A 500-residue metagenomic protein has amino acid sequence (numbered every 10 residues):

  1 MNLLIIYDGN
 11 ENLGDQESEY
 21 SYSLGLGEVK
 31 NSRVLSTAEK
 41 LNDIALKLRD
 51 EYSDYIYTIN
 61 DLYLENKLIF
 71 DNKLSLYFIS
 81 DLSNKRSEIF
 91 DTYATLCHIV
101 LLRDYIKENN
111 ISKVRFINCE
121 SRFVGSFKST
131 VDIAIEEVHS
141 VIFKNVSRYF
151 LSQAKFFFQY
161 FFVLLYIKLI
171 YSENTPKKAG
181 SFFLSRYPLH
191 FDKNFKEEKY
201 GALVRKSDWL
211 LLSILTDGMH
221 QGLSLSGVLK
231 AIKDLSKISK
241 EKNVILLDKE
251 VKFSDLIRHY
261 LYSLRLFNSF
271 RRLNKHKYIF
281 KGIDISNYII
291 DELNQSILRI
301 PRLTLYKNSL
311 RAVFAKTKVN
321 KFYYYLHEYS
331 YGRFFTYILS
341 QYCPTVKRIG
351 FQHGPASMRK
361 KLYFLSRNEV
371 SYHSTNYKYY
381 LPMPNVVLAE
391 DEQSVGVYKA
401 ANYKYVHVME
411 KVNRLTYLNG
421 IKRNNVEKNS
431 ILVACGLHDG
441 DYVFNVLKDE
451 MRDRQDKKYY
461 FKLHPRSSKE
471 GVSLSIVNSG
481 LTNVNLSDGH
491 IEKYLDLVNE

Functional and structural regions predicted by a protein language model:
M1-E500: Catalytic-core helical/loop segments in enzymes performing group transfer/polymerization on anionic/lipid-linked
